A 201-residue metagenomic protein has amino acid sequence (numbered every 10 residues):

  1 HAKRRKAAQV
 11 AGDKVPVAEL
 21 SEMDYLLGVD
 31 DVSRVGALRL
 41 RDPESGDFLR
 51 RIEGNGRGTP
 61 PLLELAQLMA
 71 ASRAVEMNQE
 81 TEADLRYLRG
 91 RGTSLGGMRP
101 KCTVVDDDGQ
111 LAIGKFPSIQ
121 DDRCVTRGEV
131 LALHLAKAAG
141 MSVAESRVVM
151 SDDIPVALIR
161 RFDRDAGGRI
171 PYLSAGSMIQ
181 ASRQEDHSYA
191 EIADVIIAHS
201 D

Functional and structural regions predicted by a protein language model:
H1-D201: Phosphate/dinucleotide-binding and metal-coordinating scaffold of catalytic cores in nucleotide-dependent enzymes
